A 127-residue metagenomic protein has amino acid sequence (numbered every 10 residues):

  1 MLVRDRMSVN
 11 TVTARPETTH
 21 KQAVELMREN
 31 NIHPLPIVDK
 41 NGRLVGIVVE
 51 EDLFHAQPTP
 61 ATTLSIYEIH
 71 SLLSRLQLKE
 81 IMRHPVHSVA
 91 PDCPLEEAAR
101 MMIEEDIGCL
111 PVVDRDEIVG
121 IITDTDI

Functional and structural regions predicted by a protein language model:
M1-N10, V49-V86, E96-I103, T123-I127: Tandem CBS (Bateman) regulatory domains
T13, E17, R43, E68-L72: A generic helix-loop boundary/linker signal
A14-I32, I37-V38, S88-D106, V113: The conserved cystathionine-beta-synthase
M27, L35-D52, M102, L110-T125: A glycine-centered beta-loop-beta connector
